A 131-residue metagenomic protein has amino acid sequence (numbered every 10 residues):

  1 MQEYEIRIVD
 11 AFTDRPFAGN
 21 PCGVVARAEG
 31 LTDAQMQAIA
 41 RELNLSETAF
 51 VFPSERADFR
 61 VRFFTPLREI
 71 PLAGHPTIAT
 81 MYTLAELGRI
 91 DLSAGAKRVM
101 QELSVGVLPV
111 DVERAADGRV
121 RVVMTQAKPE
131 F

Functional and structural regions predicted by a protein language model:
M1-A18: N-terminal, positively charged, Ser/Thr/Ala/Gly-biased leader segments that form transit/presequence-like amphipathic
Y4, N20, F59, L108: Change "...and in nucleic-acid phosphodiester-cleaving endonucleases..." to "...and in nucleic-acid processing enzymes
F12, A40-E42, Q101: Short Gly/Pro-enriched turn/cap motifs at secondary-structure boundaries
F17-V25: Generic N-terminal amphipathic, Lys/Arg-enriched alpha-helix
V24-R27, V51-F52: Short beta-strand-to-turn element immediately C-terminal to the catalytic PLP-Schiff-base lysine in fold type I
Q35-I70: Anion-binding (especially nucleotide phosphate/pyrophosphate-binding) glycine-rich loop and adjoining beta-alpha core
D58, F64-F131: Acidic, low-complexity central loop/insert segments
